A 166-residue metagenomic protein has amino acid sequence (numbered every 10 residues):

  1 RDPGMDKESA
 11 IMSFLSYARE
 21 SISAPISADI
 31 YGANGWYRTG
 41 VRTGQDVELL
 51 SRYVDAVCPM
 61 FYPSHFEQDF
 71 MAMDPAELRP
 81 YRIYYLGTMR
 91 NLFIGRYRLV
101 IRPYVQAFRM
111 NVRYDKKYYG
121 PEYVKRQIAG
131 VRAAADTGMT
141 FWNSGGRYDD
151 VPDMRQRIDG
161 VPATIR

Functional and structural regions predicted by a protein language model:
R1, V41-Q45, M73-D74, D153-I158 (+1 more regions): Short low-complexity, flexible loop/linker segments enriched in glycine and/or proline with clustered acidic
R1-S9, M71-L78: Glycine-rich tight-turn/loop motif centered on a GG-T
M5-G44, Y84, Y97-M110, S144: Aromatic-lined carbohydrate-recognition surfaces of secreted/lumenal glycan-active proteins
Y53-Q68, E77-R166: Substrate-binding cleft of secreted/luminal carbohydrate-active enzymes
